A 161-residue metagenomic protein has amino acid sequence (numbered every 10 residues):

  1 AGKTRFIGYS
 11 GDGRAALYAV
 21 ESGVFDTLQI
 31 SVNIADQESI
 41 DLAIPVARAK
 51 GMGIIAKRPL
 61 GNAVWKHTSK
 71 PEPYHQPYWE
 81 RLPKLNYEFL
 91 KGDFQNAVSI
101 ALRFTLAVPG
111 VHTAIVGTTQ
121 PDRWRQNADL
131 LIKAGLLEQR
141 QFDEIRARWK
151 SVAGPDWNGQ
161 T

Functional and structural regions predicted by a protein language model:
A1-E38, L42, M52, A107: Glycine/proline-rich, positively charged, aromatic-decorated active-site loop/lid region on the catalytic face
S22-T27, D41-T161: Structured C-terminal cap/extension of enzyme domains
